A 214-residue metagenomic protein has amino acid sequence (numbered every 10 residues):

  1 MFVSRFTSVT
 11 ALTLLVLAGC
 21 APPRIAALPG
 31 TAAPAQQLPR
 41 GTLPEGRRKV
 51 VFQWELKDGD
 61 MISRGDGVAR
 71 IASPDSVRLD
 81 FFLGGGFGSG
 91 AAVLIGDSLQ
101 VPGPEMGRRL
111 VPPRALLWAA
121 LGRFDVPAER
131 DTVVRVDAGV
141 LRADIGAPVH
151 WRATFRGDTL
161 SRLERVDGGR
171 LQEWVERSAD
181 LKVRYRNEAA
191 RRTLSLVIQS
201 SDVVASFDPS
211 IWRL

Functional and structural regions predicted by a protein language model:
M1-C20: Sec-dependent bacterial lipoprotein signal peptides
C20-S76, G86, P104-M106, E129-T132 (+1 more regions): N-terminal leader/targeting segments and the immediate start of mature chains
G67-I71, A92-S98, E173-R177: Extended lipid/amphipathic-ligand handling interfaces
F81-G85, L94-S98, G103-E105, D167 (+2 more regions): A mature extracytoplasmic/lumenal domain signature
F87-A91, H150: Local beta-strand/beta-hairpin segments that build beta-sheet-rich folds
L99-D131: Acidic/charged, solvent-exposed loop-and-adjacent secondary-structure segments enriched in E/D, K/R, S/T, and G/P
V134-L214: Gly/Pro-enriched, hydrophobic low-complexity segments that function as extracytoplasmic propeptides/linkers
